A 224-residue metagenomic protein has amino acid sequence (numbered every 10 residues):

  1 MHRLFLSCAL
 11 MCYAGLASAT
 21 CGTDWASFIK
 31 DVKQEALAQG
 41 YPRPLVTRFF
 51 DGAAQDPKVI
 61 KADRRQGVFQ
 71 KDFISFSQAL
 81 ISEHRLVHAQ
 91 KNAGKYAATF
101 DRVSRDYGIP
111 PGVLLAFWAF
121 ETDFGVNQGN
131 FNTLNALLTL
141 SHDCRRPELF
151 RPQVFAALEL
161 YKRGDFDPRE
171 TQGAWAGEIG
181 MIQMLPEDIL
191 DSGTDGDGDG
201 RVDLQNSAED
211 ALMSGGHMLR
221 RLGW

Functional and structural regions predicted by a protein language model:
L4-Y13: Sec-dependent N-terminal signal peptides
A14-S18: N-terminal signal peptide c-region/cleavage motif recognized by signal peptidases
A19-S27: Cleaved targeting-peptide boundary
K30-D31: N-terminal transmembrane hairpin
A36: Intrinsically disordered, low-complexity polar regions and short flexible loop motifs
Y41-W224: Catalytic glycan-binding domains that act on GlcNAc-containing polysaccharides
